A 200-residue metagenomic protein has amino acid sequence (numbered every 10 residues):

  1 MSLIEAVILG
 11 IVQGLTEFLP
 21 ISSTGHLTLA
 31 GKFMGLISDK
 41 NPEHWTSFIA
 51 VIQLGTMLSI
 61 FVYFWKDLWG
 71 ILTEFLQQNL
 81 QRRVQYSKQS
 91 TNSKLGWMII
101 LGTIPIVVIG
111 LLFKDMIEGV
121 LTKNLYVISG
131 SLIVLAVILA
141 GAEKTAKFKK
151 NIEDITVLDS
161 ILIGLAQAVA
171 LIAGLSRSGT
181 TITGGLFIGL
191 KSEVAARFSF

Functional and structural regions predicted by a protein language model:
M1-F200: Multi-pass membrane proteins that catalyze or facilitate reactions on polyprenyl-/lipid-phosphate substrates and their
